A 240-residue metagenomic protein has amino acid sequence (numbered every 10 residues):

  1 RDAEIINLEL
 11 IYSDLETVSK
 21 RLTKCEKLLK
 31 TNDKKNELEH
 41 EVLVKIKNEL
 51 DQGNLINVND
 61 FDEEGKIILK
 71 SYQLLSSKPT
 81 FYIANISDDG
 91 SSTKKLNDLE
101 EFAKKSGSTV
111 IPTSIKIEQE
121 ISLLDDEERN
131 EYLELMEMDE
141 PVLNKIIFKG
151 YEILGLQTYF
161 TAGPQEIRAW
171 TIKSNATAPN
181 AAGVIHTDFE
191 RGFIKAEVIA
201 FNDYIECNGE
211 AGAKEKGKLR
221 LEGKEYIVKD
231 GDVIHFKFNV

Functional and structural regions predicted by a protein language model:
R1-I11: Conserved P-loop NTPase nucleotide-binding/switch module
D2, V18, N175-A178: Divalent-cation-assisted or electrostatically stabilized phosphate/pyrophosphate-binding catalytic cores
L15-L22: Conserved phosphoryl-transfer catalytic core
K24-I227, I234, N239-V240: C-terminal-of-GTPase-core extension/linker across diverse P-loop GTPases
